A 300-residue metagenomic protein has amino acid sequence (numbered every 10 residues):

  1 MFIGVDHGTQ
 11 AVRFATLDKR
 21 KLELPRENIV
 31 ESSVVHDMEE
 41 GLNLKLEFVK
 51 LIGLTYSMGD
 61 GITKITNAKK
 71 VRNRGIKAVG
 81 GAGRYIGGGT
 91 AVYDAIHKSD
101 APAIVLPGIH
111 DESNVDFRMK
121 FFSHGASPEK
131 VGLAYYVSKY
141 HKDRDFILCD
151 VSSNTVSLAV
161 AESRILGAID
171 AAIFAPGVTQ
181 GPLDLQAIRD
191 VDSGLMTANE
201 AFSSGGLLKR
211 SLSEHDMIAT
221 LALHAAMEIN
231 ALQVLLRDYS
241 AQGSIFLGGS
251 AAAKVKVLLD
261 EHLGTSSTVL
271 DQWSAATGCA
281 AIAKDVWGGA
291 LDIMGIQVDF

Functional and structural regions predicted by a protein language model:
M1-G4, M58-D145, L166, D170-A171 (+1 more regions): Nucleotide/phosphate-binding catalytic cleft detector across ATP-hydrolyzing and phosphate-transferring enzymes
M1-L24, D143-A168: Gly/Thr-rich phosphate-binding beta-strand-loop-beta motif of the actin/hexokinase/Hsp70
R20-L54, M58-G87: N-terminal phosphate-binding loop and adjacent alpha-helix
G83, F122-V131, C149-S153, S267-A275: Active-site nucleophile and cofactor-binding loops and adjacent substrate-binding regions of central metabolic enzymes
K120-D145, E162-S213: Glycine-rich phosphate-binding loop plus the immediately following alpha-helix
M196-S240: Adenine-nucleotide phosphate-binding core of ATP-dependent small-molecule kinases
S240-L259: Glycine-rich phosphate-binding loops at beta-strand->alpha-helix junctions
V257-L258, G264-F300: Glycine-rich phosphate-binding/hydrolytic loop that grips phosphoryl groups
